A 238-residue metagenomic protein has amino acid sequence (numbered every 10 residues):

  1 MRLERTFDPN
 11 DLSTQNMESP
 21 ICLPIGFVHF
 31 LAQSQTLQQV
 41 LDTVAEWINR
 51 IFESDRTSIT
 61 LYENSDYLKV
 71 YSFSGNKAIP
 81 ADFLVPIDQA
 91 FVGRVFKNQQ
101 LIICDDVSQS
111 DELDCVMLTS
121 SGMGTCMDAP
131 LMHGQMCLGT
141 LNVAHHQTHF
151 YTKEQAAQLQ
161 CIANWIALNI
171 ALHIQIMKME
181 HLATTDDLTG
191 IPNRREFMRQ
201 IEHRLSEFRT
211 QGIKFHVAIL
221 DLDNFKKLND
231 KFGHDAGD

Functional and structural regions predicted by a protein language model:
M1-Q39, R50, M179: Signal-transmission linkers at sensory-effector interfaces
H29, E180-R199, L220-G233: Conserved nucleotide-binding and Mg2+-coordinating catalytic segments in signaling enzymes
E46, R56-P80: GAF sensory/regulatory domain recognition with acknowledged cross-activation on helical regulatory dimers
Y62, A78-Q109: Regulatory sensory and allosteric helical modules in signal-transduction proteins and certain transcription factors
K69, A78-P80, D105-T125, H145: Signal-transducing coupling segments at domain and membrane junctions
N76, G139-F150: Short beta-strand-to-loop transition segments that serve as allosteric relay/switch motifs in sensory/regulatory domains
K97-N98, D114-L138: Helix-to-coil/beta transition segments that act as allosteric "coupling" elements at the rims of sensory or catalytic
H133, F150-A171: Amphipathic alpha-helical "output/dimerization" segments
